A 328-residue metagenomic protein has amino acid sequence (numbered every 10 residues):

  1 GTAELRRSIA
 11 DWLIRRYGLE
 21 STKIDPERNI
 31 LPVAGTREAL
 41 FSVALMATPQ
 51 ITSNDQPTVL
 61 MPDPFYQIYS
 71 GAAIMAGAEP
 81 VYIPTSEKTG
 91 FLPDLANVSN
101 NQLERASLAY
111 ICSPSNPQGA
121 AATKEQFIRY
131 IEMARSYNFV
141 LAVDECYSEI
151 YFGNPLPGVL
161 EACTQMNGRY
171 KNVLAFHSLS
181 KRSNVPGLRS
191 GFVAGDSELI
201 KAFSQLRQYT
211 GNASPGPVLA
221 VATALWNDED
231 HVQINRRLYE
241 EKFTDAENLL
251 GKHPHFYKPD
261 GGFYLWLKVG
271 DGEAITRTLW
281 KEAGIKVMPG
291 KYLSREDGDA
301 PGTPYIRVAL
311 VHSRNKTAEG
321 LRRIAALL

Functional and structural regions predicted by a protein language model:
G1-R6: A glycine-/small-polar-enriched, mobile loop at the entrance of the PLP active site in fold-type I
S8, I14, G18-L328: PLP-dependent class I/II
